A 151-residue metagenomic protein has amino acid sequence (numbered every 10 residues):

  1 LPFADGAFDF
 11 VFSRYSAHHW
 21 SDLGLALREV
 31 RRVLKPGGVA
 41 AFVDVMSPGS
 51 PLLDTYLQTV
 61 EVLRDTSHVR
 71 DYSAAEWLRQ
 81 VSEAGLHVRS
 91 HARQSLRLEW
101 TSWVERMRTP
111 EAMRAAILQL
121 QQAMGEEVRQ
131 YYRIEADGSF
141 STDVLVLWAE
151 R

Functional and structural regions predicted by a protein language model:
L1-D5: Short conserved loop adjoining the S-adenosyl-L-methionine
F12: A conserved beta-strand element that flanks and buttresses the S-adenosyl-L-methionine
Y15-H19: A short His-aromatic
G24-V39: A short glycine-rich, Lys/Arg-flanked "PGG" loop and its adjoining helix->strand segment in the class I
V39-L63: Conserved class I S-adenosyl-L-methionine
V69-G85: Short alpha-helix
S82-R151: Conserved Class I S-adenosyl-L-methionine
